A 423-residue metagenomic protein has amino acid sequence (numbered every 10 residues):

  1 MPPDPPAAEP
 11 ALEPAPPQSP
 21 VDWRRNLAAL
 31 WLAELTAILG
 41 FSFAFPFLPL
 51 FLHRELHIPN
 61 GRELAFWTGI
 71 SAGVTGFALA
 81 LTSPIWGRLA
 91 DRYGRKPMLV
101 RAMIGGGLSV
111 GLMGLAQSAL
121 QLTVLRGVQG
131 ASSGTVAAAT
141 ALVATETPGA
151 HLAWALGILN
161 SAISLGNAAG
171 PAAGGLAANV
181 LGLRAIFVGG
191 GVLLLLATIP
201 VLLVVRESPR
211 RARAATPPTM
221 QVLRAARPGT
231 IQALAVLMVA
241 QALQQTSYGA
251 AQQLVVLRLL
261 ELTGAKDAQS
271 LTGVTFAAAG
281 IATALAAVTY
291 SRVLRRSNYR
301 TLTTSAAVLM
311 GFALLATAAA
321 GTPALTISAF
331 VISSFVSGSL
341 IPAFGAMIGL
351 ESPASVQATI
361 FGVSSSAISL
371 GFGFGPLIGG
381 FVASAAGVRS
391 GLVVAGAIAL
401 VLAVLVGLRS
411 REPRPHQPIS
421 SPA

Functional and structural regions predicted by a protein language model:
E9-R24, R206-M238, A423: Juxtamembrane intracellular "pre-TM" segments in multi-pass secondary transporters
F47-A65, L254-S270: Short amphipathic helix-loop junctions that connect adjacent transmembrane helices in Major Facilitator Superfamily/SLC
I70-W86, A277-A286: Central cavity-lining transmembrane alpha-helices of secondary-active solute carriers, predominantly the Major
A80-Q117: Conserved MFS/SLC helix-loop-helix module at the cytosolic interface between two early adjacent transmembrane helices
T82-G94, A286-Y299: Helix-to-loop junctions at the C-terminal end of transmembrane segments in multipass secondary transporters
P97-L112, G191, T301-A316, G396: Structural signature of the two symmetry-related core transmembrane helices
L125-I163: Cytoplasmic helix-loop-helix junction between adjacent transmembrane helices in 12-TM secondary transporters
T135-T147, S339-S352: Intracellular juxtamembrane helix-capping segments at the cytosolic ends of symmetry-related transmembrane helices
